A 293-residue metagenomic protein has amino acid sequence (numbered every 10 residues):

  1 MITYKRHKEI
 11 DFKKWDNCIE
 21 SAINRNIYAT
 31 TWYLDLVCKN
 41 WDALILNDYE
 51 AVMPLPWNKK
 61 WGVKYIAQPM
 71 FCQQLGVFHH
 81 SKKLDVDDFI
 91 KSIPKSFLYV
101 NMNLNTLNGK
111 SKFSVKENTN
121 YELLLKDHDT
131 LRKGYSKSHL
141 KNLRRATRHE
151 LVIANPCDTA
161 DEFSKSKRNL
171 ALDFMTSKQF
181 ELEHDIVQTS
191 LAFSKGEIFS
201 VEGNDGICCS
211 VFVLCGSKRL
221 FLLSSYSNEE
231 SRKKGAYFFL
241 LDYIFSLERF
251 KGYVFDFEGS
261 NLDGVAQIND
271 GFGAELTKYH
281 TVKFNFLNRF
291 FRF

Functional and structural regions predicted by a protein language model:
M1, H7-K64, F174-I186, S190: N-terminal charged segments
M1-R6, I10, K110-S177: Acyltransferase donor/substrate-recognition loop-hinge adjacent to the catalytic core
N17, T31-D88, G203-E230: Conserved donor-binding loop and adjoining core beta-sheet/short helix segment in diverse acyl/aminoacyl transferases
N24, P156-C208: Short, conserved active-site entrance elements at the starts or edges of catalytic domains
L84-N120: Non-catalytic accessory segments adjacent to catalytic cores
D87-F89, K195-F293: Aromatic (often tryptophan-rich) hydrophobic motifs at membrane interfaces
N101, A154, V254-F257: Short catalytic-loop micro-motif centered on adjacent basic/acidic residues
N103-G109, H139-K141, N261-L262: Short, polar loop motifs at secondary-structure junctions
